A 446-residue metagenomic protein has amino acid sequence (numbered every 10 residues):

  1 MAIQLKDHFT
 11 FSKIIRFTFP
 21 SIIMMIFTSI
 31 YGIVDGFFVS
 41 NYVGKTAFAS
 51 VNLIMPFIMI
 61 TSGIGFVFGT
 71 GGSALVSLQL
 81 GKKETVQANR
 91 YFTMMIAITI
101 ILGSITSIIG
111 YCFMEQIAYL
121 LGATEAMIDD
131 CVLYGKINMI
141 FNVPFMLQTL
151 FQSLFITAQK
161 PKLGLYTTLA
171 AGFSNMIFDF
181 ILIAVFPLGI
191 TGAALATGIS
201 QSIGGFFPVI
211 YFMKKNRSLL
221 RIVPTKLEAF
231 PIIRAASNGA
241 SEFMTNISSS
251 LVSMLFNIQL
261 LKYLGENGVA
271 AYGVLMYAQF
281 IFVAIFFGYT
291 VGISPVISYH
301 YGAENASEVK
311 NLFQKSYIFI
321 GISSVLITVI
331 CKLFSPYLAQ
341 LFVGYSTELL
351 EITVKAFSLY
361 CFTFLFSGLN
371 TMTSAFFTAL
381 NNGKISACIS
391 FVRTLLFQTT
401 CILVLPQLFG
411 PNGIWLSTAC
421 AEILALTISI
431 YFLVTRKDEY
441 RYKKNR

Functional and structural regions predicted by a protein language model:
M1-T18, V76-V143, V185-A240, I297-T363 (+1 more regions): Short alpha-helical transmembrane segments in multi-pass integral membrane proteins
K6-V43, P56-G71, L75, Q79 (+5 more regions): N-terminal transmembrane alpha-helices
R16-D35, I137, A171, S200-G204 (+4 more regions): Transmembrane helical elements of multi-pass membrane transporters/channels
F19, I23, I54-F57, A97-I101 (+14 more regions): Hydrophobic residues within alpha-helical transmembrane segments of multi-pass solute transporters/permease subunits
S21, M25, F37, N41 (+16 more regions): Transmembrane alpha-helix boundary and packing residues in multipass membrane permease domains and related
I30-F48, A118-E125, I181-L188, S250-I281 (+3 more regions): Helix-terminus/linker motif at the lipid-water interface of multi-pass membrane proteins
F48-I108, F145-L163, A271-S335, S367-I389: Small-residue-rich hydrophobic transmembrane alpha-helices
G69, I137-I156, T167-N175, A193-F206 (+5 more regions): Short runs within selected transmembrane alpha-helices of multi-pass transporters and secretion channels
